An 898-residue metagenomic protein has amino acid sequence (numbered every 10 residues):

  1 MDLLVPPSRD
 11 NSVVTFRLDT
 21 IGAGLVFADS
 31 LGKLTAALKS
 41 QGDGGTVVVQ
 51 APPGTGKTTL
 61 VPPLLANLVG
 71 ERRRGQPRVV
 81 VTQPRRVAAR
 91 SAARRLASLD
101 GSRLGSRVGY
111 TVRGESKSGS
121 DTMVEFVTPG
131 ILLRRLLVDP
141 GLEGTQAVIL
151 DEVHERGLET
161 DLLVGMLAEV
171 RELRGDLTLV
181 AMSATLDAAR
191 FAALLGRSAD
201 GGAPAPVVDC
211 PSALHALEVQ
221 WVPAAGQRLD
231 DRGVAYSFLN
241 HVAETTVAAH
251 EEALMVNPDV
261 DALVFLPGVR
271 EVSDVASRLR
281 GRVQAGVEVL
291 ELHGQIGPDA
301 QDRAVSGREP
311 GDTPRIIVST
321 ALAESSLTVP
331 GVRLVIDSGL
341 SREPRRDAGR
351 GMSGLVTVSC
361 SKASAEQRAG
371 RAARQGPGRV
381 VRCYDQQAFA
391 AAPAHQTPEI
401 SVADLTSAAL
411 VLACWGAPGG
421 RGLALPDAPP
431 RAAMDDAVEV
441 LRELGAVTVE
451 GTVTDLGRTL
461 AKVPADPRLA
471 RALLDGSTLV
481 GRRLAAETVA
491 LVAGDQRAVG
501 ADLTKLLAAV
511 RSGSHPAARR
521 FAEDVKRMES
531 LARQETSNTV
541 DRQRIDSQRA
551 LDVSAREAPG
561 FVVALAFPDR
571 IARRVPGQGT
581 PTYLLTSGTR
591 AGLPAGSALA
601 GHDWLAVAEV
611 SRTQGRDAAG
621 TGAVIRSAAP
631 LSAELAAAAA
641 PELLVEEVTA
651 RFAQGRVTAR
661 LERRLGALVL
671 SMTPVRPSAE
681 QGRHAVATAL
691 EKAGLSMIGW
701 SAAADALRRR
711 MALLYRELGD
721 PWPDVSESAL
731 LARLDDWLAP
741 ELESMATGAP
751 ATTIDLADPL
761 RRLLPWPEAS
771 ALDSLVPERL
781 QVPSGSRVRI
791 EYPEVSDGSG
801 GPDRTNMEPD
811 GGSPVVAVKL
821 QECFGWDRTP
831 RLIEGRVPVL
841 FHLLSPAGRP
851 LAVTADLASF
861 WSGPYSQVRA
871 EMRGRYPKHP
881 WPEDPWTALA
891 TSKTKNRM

Functional and structural regions predicted by a protein language model:
M1-A472, Q534-Q548, V795-D797, R804: P-loop NTPase motor module signature
D2-V5, R483-T582, S587, D603-R779 (+1 more regions): Acidic, serine/threonine- and proline-rich low-complexity intrinsically disordered segments
K33, G56, L60, V87 (+42 more regions): Generic recognition of stable, solvent-exposed alpha-helical segments in well-folded globular domains
S106-V112, V562, P581, R787-R789: Long, charged, glycine-rich C-terminal linkers/tails
G130-I131, I317-L322, G339, L565-A566 (+1 more regions): Conserved helicase core region in the C-terminal RecA-like lobe
L137-V138, L229-D230, D347, A392-H395 (+6 more regions): Short conserved micro-motifs at the rims of enzyme active sites and ligand-binding pockets
T582-T586, R590-L593, A693-W700, L772-G800 (+2 more regions): Amphipathic alpha-helical packing elements
G596-A618, E794-L832, V837-V839, L843: Short, surface-exposed, low-complexity cationic segments
